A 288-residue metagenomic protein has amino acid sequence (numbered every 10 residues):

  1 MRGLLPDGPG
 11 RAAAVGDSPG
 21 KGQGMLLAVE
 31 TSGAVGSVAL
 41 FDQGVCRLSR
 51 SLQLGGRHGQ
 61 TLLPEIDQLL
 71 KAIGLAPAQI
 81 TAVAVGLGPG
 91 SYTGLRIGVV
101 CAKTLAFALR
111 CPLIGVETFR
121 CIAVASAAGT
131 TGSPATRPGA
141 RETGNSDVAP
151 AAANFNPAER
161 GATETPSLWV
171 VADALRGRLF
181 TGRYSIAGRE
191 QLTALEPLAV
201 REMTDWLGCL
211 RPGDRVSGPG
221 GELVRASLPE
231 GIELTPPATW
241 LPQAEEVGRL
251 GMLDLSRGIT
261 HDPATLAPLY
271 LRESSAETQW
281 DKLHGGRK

Functional and structural regions predicted by a protein language model:
R2-L4, G16-L87, T130: N-terminal beta-alpha supersecondary unit
R2-R11, V15-K21, Q279-K288: Nucleotide/phosphate-binding catalytic cleft detector across ATP-hydrolyzing and phosphate-transferring enzymes
P6, P19-G22, V45, P112-P242 (+2 more regions): Surface "functional belts" at beta-alpha junctions
Q53-T61, Y92, R96, V100 (+3 more regions): Residues at secondary-structure transition points
L69-I73, A108, S126-G129, V247-L255: Stable alpha-helical structural segments in soluble proteins, enriched in small hydrophobic residues
A84-P112, T118: DPxDG-like acidic metal-binding loop motif
P237-K288: Acyltransferase
